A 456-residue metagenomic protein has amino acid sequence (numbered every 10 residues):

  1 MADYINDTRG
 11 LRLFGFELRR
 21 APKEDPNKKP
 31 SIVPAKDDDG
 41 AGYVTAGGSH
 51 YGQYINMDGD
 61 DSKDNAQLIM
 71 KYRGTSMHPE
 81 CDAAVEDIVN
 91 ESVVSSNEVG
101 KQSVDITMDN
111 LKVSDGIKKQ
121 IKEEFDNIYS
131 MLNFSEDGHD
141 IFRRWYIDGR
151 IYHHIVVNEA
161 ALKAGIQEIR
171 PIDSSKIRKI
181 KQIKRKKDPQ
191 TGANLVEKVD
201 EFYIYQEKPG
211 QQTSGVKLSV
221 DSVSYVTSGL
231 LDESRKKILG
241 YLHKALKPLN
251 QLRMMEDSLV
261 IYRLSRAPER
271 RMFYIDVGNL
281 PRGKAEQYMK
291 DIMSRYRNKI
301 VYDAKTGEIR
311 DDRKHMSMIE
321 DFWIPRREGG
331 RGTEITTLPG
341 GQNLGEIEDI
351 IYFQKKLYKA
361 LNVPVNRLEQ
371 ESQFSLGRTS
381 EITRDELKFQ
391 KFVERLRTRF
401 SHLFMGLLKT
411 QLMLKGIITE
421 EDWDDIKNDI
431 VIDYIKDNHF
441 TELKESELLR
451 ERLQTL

Functional and structural regions predicted by a protein language model:
M1-K101: N-terminal-proximal low-complexity accessory segments that begin disordered and transition into the first
G40-Y43, W145, Q354: Surface-exposed assembly/interface segments
G42-Q67, Y72-D87, K112, G116-E123 (+7 more regions): Alpha-helix boundary/N-cap detector
M77-K244, I418-T419: Structured, mid-chain assembly/scaffold modules that mediate subunit interfaces within large macromolecular complexes
I106-M108, G138-R144, I155-N158, R263-P268 (+3 more regions): Short coil/turn segments at secondary-structure boundaries
T107-Q120, R310-R450: Surface-exposed loop-to-helix/strand elements on domain peripheries
T227-E381: Extended, charged amphipathic alpha-helical segments
